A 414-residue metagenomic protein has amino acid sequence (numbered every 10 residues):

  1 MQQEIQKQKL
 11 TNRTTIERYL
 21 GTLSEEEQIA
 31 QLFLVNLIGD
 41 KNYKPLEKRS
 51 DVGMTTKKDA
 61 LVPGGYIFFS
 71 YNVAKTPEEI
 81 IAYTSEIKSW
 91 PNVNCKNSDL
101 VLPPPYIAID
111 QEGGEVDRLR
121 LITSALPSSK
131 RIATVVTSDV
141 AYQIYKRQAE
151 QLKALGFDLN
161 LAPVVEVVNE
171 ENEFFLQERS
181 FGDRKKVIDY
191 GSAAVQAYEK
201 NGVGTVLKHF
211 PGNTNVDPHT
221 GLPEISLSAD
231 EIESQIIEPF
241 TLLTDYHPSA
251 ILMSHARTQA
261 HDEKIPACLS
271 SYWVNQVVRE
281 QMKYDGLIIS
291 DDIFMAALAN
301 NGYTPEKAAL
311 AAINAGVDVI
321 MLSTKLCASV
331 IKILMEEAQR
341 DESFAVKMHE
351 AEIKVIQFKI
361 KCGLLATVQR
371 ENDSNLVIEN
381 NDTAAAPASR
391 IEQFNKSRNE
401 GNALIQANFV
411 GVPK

Functional and structural regions predicted by a protein language model:
M1-T56, S271, E280-Q281, A299-K414: Preference for extracellular/luminal or secreted protein segments
E26-G65, S70-K96: Zymogen propeptides
A30-L37, G64-F68, P105-Q111, L159-P163 (+5 more regions): Hydrophobic faces of well-ordered beta-strands that scaffold small-molecule active sites in alpha/beta enzyme cores
K41-D59, A141-Q151, I232-F240, T304-A309: Short, acidic/polar
P45, T76-D99, K186-K347: Second-shell residues forming the walls of enzyme active-site clefts
M54-P77, L161, N169-E171, L243-I265: Short acidic, glycine-rich surface-loop motifs adjacent to enzyme active sites
K75-Y106, G113, T134-G156, Q339 (+1 more regions): Active-site-adjacent structural elements in enzyme catalytic domains
Q111, L121, A125, S129-K130 (+1 more regions): Surface-exposed loop and adjacent secondary-structure segments within mature catalytic domains
